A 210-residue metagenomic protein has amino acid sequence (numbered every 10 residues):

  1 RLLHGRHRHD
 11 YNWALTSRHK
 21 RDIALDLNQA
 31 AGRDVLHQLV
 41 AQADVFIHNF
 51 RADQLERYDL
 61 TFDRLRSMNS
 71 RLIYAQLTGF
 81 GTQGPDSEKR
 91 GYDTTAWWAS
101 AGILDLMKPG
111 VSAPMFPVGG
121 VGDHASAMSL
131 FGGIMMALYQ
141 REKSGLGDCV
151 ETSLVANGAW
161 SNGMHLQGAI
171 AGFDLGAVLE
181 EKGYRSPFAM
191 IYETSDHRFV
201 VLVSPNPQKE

Functional and structural regions predicted by a protein language model:
R1-L146, V178: N-terminal helix-loop segment corresponding to the beta1-alpha1 unit of nucleotide/adenylate-binding folds
N12-A14, V150, M190: Residue-level detector of beta-strand structural context in well-folded domains
L25-L27, L154, T194: Hydrophobic residues in beta-strands and at strand termini
D26, H48, T152, V201-P205: Active-site-adjacent beta-strand anchor residues
G79-G81, L154-W160, D196-R198, S204-K209: Glycine-rich beta-alpha junction loops
V118-A125, T152-L154, L202-V203: Short beta-strand->loop
L138-V178: Substrate-binding/catalytic subdomain of NAD(P)-dependent oxidoreductase enzymes
G172-E210: Alpha-helical interface/anchor segments and their boundary "cap" residues
